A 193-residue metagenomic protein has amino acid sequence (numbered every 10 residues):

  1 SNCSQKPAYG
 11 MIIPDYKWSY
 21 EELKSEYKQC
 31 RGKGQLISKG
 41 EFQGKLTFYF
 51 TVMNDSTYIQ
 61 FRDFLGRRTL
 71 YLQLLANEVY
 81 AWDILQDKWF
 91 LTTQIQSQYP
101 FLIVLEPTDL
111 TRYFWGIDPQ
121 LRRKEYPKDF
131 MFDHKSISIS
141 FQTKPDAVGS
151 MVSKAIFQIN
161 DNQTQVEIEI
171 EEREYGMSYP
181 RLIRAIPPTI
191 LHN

Functional and structural regions predicted by a protein language model:
N2-T51, Y179-L182, I186-N193: N-terminal leader/targeting segments and the immediate start of mature chains
S4-K6, I84-Q86, P127-N193: Non-transmembrane domains of secretory- and envelope-associated proteins
E26-K33, N54-Y58, K124-M131, V148-I156: Short, hydrophobic/aromatic-rich segments at coil-to-beta transitions
K39-G44, R62-T69, N162-Q163: Solvent-exposed loop/turn segments connecting transmembrane beta-strands in outer-membrane beta-barrel proteins
T47-Y49, T69-Y71, S138-Q142: Short, surface-exposed charged micro-motifs
F48-V52, L72, L121-E125: Short, exposed beta-strand/loop patches in secreted or surface proteins that constitute
S56-L105: An acidic-aromatic
L102-P127: Solvent-exposed helix/loop surface patches that form functional interfaces
